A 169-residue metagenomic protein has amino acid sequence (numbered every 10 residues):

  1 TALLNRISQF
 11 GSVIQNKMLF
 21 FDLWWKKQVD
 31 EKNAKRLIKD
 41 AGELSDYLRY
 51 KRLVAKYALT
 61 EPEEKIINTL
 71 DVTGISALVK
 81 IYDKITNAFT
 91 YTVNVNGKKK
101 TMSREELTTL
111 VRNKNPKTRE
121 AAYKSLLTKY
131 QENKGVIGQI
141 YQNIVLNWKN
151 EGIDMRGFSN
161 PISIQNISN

Functional and structural regions predicted by a protein language model:
T1-N169: A well-structured
